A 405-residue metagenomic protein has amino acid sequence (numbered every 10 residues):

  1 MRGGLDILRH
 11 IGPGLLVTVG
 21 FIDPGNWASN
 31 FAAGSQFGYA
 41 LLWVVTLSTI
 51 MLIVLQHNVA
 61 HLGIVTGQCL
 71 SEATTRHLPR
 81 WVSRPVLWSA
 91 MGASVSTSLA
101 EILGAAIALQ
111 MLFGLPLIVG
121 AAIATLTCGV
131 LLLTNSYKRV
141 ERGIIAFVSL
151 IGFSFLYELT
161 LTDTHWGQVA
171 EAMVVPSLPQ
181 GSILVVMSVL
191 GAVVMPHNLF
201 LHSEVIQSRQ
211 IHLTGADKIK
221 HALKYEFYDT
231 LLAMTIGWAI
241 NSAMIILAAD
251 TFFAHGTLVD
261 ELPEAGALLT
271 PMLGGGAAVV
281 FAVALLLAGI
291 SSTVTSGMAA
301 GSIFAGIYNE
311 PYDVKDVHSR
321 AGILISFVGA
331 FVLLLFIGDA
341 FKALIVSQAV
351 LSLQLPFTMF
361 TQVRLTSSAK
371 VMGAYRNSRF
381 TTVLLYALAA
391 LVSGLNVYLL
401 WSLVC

Functional and structural regions predicted by a protein language model:
D6-V17, P79-G92, L178-L190, W238-A248 (+2 more regions): Select transmembrane alpha-helical segments in multipass membrane proteins
V17, V44-R76, P85-S96: Juxtamembrane transmembrane-helix boundary signature
S29-G34, H57-V82, I107, H255-T270 (+2 more regions): Flexible loop linkers connecting adjacent transmembrane helices in multi-pass alpha-helical membrane transporters
M51-V65, I206-Q210, G215, T235-E264: Extracellular/periplasmic helix-exit of transmembrane alpha-helices
H61, V65, S83-F113, L117 (+5 more regions): Hydrophobic transmembrane alpha-helices that form the core helical bundles of multi-pass secondary transporters
R80-S83, I118-A121, L232, A278 (+2 more regions): Loop-to-transmembrane helix boundary motifs in multi-pass membrane proteins
L87, M91, L112-L133, L150-F155 (+2 more regions): Transmembrane alpha-helical segments of multi-pass small-molecule transport proteins
V148-V175, V186-I206, T361-K370, L395-V404: Hydrophobic alpha-helical segments and their helix-loop junctions in multi-pass secondary transporters
